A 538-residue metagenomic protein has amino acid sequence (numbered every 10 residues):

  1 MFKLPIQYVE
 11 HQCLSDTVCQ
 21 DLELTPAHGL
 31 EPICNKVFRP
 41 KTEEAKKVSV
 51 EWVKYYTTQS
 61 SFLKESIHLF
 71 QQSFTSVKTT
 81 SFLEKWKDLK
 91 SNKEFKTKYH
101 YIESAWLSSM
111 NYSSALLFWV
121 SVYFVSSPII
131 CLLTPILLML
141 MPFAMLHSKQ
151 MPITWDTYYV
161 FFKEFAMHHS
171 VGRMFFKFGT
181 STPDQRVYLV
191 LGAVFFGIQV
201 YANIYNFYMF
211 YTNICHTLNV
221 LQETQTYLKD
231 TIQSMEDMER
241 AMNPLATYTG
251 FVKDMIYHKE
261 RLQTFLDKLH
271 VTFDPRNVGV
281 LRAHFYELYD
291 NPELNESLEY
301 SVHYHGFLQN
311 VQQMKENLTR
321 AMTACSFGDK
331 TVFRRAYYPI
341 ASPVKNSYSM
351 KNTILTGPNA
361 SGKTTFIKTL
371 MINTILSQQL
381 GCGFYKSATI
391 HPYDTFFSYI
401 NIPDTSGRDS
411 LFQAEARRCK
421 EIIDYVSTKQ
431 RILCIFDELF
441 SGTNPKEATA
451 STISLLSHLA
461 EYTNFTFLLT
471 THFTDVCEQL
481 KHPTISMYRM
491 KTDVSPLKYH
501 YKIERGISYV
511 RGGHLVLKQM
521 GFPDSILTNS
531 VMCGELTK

Functional and structural regions predicted by a protein language model:
M1-P358, F366-I367, T374-T395: Alpha-helical coupling/stalk and coiled-coil linker elements that connect catalytic or binding modules and transmit
K177, V311-K538: ATPase nucleotide-binding head domains, primarily ABC-like/P-loop NTPase cores
